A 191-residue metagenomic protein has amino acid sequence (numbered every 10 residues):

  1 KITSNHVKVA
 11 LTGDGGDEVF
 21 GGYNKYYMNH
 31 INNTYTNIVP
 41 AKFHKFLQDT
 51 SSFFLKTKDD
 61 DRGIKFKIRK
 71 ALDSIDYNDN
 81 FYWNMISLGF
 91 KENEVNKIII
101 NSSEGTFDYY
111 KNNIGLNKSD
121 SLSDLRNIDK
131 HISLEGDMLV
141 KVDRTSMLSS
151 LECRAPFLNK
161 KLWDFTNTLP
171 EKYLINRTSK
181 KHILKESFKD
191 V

Functional and structural regions predicted by a protein language model:
K1-L151: Glycine-rich active-site loop/lid subdomains used to bind and stabilize high-energy intermediates
S121, S150-C153, E171-N176: Active-site rim elements
N159: Short, conserved phosphate/pyrophosphate- and ester-handling motifs at nucleotide-, phospho-/glycolipid
W163-N167: Short, solvent-exposed hinge/capping segments at secondary-structure junctions
N176-H182: Short, charged, surface-exposed loops that flank catalytic or proteolytic processing sites
